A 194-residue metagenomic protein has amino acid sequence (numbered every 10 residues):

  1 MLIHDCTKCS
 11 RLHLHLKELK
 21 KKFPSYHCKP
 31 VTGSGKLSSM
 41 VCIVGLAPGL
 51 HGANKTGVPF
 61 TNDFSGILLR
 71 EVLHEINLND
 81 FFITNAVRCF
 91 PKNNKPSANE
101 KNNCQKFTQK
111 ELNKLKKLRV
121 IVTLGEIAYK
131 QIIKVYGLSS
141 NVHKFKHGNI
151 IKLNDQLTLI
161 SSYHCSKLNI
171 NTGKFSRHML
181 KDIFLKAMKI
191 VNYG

Functional and structural regions predicted by a protein language model:
M1-L153, L157-Y193: A polyanion-binding, active-site-adjacent surface
